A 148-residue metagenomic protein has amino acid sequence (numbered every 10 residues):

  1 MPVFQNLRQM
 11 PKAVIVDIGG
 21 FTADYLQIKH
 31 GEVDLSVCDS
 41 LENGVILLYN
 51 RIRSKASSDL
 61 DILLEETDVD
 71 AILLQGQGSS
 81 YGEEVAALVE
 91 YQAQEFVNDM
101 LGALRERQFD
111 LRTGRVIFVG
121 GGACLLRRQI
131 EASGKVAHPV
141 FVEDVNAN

Functional and structural regions predicted by a protein language model:
M1-A13, E32-I46, D68-L74, S79-V116 (+1 more regions): Nucleotide/phosphate-binding catalytic cleft detector across ATP-hydrolyzing and phosphate-transferring enzymes
M10-G20, Y25-H30: PRPP/pyrophosphate-binding module of the type I phosphoribosyltransferase fold
G19, G122-A123: Short glycine-enriched loops at secondary-structure junctions
D24-E66: Glycine-rich phosphate-binding loop plus the immediately following alpha-helix
